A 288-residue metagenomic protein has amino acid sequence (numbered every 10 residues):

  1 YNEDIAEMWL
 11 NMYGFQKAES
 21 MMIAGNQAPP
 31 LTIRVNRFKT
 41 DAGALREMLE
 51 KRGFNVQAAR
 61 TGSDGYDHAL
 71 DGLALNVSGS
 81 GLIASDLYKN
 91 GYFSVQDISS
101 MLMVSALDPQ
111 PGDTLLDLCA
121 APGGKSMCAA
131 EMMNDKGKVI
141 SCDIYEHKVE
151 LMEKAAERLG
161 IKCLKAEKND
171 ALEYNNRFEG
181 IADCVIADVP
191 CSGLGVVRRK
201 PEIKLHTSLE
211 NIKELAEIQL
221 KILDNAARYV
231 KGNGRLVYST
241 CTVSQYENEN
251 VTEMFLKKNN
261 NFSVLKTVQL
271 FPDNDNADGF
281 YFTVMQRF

Functional and structural regions predicted by a protein language model:
Y1-F288: S-adenosylmethionine
